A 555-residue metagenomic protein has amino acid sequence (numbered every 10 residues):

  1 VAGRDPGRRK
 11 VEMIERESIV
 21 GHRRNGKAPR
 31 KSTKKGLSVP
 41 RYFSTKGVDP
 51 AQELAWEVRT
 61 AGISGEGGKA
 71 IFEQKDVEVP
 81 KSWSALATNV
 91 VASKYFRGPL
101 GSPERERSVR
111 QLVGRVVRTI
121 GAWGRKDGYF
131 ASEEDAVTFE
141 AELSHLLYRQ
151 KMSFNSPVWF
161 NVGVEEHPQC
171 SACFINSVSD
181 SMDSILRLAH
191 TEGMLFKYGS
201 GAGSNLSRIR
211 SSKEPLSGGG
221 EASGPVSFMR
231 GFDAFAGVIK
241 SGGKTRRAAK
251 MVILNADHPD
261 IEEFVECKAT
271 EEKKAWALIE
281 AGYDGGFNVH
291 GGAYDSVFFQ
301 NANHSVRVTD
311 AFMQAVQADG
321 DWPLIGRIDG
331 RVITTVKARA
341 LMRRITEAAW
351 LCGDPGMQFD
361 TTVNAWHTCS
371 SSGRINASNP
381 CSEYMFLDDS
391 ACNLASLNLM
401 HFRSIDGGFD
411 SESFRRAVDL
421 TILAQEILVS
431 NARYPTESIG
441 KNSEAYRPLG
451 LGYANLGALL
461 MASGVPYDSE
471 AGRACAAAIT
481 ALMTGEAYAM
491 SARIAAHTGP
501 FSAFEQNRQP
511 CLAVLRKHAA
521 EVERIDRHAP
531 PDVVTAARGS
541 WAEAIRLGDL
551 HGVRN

Functional and structural regions predicted by a protein language model:
A2-N555: Extended catalytic cores of very large enzyme megasubunits
